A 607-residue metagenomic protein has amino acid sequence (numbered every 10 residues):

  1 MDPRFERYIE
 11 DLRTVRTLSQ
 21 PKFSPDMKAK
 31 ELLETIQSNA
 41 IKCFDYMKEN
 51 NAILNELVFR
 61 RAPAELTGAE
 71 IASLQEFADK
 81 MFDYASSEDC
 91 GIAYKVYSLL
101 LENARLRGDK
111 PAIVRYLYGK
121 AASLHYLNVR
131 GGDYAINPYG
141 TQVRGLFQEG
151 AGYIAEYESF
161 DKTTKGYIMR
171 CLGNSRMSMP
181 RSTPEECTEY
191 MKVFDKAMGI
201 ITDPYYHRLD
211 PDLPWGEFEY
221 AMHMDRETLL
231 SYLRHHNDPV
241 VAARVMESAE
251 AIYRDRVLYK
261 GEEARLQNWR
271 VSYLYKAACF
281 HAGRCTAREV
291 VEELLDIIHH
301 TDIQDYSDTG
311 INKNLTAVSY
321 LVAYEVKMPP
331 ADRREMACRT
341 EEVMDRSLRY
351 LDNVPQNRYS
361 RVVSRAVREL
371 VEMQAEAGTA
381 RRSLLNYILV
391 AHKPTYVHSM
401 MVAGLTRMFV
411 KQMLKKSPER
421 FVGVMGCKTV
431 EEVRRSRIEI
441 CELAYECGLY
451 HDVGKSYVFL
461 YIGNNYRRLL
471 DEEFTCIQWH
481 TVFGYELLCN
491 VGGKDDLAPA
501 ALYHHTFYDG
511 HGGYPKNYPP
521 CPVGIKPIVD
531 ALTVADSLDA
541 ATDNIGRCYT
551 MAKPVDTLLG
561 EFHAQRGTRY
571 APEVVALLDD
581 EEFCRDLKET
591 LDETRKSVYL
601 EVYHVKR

Functional and structural regions predicted by a protein language model:
R4, Y8-N39, E335, R339-R346 (+5 more regions): Intrinsically disordered, glycine/charged-rich C-terminal tails and inter-domain linkers that flank nucleotidyl cyclase
E6-I41, R61-D83, K110-G131, S159-S182 (+4 more regions): Amphipathic alpha-helical repeat scaffolds of TPR domains
K28-E56, F82-E102, G132-I154, S182-H207 (+3 more regions): Helix-turn-helix repeat elements of alpha-solenoid scaffolds
N55-T67, L100-V114, Q148-K165, M198-E217 (+3 more regions): Flexible helix-coil transition and linker loops at the boundaries of alpha-helical arrays
F160-T163, D210-E217, V422-G448, L488-V534 (+3 more regions): Histidine/acidic-rich helix-loop-helix segments that form or flank divalent-metal centers in metalloenzyme catalytic
F280-G283, H299-N314, V322-Y350, L385: Extended, non-transmembrane interaction/recognition domains
D332-C476: Acidic/His-rich, divalent-metal-binding segments that scaffold phosphate/diphosphate chemistry
M401-V410, C476-C489, P554-Y570: An active-site-proximal "capping" alpha-helix that borders the catalytic cofactor pocket
